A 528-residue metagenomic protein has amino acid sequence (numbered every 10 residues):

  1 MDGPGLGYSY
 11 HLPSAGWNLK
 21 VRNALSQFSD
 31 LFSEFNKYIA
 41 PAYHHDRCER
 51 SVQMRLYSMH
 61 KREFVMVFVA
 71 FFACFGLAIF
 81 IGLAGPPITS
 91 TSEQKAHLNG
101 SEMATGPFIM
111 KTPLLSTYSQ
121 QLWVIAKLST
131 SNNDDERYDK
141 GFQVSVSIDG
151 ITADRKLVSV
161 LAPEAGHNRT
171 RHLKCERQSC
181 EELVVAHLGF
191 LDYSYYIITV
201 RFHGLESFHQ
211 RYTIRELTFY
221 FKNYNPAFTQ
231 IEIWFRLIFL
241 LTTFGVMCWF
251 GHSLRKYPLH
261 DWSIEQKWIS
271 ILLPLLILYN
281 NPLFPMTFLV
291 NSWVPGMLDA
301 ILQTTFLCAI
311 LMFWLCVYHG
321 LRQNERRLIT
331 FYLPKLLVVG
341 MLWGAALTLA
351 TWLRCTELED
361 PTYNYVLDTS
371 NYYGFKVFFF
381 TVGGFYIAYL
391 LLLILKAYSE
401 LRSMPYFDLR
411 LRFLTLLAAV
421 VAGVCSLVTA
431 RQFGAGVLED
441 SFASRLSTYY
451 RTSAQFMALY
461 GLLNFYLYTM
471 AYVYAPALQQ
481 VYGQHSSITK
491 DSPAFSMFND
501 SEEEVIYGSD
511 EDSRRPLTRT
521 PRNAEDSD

Functional and structural regions predicted by a protein language model:
M1-R236: Soluble extramembrane domains flanking the early transmembrane region of eukaryotic membrane proteins
Y10-N18, F208-Y220, L240-H252, I277-L289 (+1 more regions): Hydrophobic alpha-helical transmembrane segments
F221-L337: Hydrophobic alpha-helical transmembrane segments corresponding to the first two to three helices of multi-pass helical
D299-D528: Generic detector of multi-pass transmembrane helix bundles and their immediately adjacent loops in polytopic membrane
